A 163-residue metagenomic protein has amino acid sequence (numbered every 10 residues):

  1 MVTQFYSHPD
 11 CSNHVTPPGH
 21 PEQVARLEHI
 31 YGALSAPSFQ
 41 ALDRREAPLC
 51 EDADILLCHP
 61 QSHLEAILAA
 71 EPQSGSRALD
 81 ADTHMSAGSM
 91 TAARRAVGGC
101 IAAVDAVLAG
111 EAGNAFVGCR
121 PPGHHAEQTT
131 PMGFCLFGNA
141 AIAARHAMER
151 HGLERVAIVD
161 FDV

Functional and structural regions predicted by a protein language model:
M1-V159, V163: HDAC/HDAC-like amidohydrolase catalytic core signature
